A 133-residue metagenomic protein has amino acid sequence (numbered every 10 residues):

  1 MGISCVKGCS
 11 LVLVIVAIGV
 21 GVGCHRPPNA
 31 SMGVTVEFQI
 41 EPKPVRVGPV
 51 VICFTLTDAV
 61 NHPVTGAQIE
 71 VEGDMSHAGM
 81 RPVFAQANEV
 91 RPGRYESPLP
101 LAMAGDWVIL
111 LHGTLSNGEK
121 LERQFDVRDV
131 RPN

Functional and structural regions predicted by a protein language model:
M1-L11: Bacterial N-terminal signal peptides that target proteins for export
G2, V20-G21: Coiled-coil-like amphipathic alpha-helices with heptad-repeat character
I3, V14, A59: Short, flexible active-site loop motifs that bind/organize anionic cofactors or intermediates
C5, G23-C24: Intrinsically disordered, low-complexity sequence elements enriched in Ser/Thr/Gly/Pro
S10-V20: Bacterial N-terminal signal peptides
C24-N133: N-terminal soluble domains immediately following signal/targeting peptides that reside in extracytoplasmic
